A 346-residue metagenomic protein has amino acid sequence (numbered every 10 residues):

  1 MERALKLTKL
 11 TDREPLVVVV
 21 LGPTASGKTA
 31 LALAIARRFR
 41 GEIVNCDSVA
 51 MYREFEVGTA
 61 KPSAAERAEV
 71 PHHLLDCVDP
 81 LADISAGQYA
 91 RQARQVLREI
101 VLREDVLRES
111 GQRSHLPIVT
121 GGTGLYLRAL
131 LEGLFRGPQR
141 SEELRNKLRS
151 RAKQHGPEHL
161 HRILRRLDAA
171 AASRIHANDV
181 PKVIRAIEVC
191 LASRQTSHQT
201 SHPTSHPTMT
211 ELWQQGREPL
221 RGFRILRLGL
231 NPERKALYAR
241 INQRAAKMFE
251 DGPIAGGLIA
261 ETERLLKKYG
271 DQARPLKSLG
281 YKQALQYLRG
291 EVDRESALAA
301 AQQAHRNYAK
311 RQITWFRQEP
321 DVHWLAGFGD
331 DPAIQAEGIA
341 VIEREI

Functional and structural regions predicted by a protein language model:
M1-I346: Phosphate/pyrophosphate-binding catalytic cores of soluble transferases and nucleic-acid-acting enzymes
